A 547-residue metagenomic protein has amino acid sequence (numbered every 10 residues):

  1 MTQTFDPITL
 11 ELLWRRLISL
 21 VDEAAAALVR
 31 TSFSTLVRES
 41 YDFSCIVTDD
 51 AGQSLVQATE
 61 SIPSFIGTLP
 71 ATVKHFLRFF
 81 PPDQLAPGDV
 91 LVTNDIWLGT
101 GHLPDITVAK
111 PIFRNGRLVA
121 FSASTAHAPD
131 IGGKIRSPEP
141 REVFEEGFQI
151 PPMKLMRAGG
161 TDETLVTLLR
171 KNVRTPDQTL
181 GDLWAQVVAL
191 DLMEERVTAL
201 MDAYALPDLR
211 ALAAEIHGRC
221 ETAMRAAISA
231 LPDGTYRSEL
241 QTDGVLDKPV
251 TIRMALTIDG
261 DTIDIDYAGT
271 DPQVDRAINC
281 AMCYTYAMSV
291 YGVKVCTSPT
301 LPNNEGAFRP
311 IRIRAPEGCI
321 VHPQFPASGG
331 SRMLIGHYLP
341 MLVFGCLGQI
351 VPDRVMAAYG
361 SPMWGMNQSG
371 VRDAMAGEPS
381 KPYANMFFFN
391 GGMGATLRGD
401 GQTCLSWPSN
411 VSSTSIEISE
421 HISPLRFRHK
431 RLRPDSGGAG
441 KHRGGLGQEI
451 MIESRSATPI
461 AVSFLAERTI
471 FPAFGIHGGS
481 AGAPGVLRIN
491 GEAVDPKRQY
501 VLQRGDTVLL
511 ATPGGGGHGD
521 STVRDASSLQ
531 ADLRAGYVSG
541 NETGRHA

Functional and structural regions predicted by a protein language model:
M1-P87, V92-A547: Glycine/proline-enriched, intrinsically flexible loops and inter-domain linkers
